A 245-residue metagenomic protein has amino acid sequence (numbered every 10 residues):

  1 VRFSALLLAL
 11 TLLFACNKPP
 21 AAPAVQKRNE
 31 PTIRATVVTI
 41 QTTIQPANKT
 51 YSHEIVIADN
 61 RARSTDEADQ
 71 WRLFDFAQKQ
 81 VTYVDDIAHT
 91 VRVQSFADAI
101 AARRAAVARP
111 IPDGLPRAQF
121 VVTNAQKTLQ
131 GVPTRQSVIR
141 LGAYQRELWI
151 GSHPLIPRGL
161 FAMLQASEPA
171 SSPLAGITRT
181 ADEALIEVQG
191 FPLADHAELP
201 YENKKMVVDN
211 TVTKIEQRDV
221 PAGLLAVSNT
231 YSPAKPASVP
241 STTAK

Functional and structural regions predicted by a protein language model:
V1-L6: Bacterial N-terminal signal peptides that target proteins for export
L13-A15: C-terminal motif of bacterial Sec signal peptides marking the signal peptidase cleavage site
N17-K245: Extended soluble regions of mature proteins
